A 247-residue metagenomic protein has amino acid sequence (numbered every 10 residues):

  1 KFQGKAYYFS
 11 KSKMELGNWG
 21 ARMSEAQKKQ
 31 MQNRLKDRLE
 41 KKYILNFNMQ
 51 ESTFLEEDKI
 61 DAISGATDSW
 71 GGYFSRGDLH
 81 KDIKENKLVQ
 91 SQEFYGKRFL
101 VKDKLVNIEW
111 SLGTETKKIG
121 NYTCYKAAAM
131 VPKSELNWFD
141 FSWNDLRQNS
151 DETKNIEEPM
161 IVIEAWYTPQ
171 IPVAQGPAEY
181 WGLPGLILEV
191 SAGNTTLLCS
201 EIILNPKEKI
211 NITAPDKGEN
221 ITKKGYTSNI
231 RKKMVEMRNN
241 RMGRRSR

Functional and structural regions predicted by a protein language model:
K1-R247: Extended soluble regions of mature proteins
